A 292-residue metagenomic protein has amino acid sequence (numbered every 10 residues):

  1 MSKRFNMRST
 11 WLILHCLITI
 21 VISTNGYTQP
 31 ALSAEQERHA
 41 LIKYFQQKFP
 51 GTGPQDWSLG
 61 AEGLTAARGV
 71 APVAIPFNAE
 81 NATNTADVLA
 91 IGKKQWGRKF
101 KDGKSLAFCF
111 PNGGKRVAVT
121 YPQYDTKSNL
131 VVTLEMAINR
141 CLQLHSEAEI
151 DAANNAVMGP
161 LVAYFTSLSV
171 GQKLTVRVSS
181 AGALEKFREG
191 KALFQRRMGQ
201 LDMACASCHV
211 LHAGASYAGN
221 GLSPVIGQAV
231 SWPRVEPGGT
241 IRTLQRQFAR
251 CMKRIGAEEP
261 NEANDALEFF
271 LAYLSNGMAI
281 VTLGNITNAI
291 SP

Functional and structural regions predicted by a protein language model:
M1-R8: N-terminal secretory signal peptides that target proteins for export/translocation
I13-I22: Bacterial N-terminal signal peptides
T24-T28: Sec/Tat signal peptide C-region and signal peptidase I cleavage site
Q29-D87, R98-P160, S167-V170, R196-P292: Electron-transfer interface patches adjacent to heme c in soluble/periplasmic c-type cytochromes and di-/multiheme
A74-K94, G171-K191: Short, charged low-complexity linear segments at domain edges
